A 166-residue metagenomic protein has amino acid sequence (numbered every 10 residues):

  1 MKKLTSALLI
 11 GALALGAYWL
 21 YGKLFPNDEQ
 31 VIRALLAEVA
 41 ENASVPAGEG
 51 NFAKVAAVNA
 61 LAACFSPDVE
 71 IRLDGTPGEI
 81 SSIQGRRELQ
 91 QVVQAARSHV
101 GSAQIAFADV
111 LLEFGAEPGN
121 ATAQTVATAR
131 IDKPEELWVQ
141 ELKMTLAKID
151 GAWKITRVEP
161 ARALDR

Functional and structural regions predicted by a protein language model:
T5-Y21: Hydrophobic membrane-insertion alpha-helices, especially the h-region of bacterial N-terminal signal peptides
K23-E38: Ser/Thr/Pro/Gly-rich low-complexity linker/stalk segments immediately outside membranes or between
L35, G48-D74: Short, well-ordered alpha-helical segments enriched in acidic and aromatic residues
A40-N42, Q124-R130: Generic short beta-strand segments
P67-D109: A solvent-exposed, acidic/Ser-Thr-rich amphipathic alpha-helical stretch
S98-S102, T128-W138: Short, cysteine-centered beta-strand-loop-beta hairpins and adjacent loop/turn segments enriched in charged/polar
F107-E113, A127-A129, E141-A147: Hydrophobic/aromatic beta-strand elements that line small-molecule binding cavities or substrate pockets in beta-rich
N120-Q124, P134-R166: Short beta-strand edge/turn micro-motifs at domain boundaries
